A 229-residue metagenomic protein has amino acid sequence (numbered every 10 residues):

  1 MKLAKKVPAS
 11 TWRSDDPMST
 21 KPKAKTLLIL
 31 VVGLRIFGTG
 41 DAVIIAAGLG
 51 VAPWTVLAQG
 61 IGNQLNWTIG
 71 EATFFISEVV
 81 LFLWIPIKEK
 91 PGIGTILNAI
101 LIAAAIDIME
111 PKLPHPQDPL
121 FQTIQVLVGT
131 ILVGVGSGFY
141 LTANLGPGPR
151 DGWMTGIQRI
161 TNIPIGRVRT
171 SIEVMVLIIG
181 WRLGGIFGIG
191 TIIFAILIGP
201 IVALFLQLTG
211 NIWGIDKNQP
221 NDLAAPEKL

Functional and structural regions predicted by a protein language model:
K2-L229: Core subunits and conserved enzymes of cellular information-processing and envelope-translocation systems across
